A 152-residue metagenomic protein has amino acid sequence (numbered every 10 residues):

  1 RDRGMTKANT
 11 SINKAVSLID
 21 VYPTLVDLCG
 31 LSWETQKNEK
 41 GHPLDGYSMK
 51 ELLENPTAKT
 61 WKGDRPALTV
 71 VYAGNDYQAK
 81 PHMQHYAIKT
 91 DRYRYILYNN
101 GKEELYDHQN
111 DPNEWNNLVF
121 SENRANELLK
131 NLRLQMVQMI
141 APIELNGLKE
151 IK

Functional and structural regions predicted by a protein language model:
R1: Short beta-strand-to-turn element immediately C-terminal to the catalytic PLP-Schiff-base lysine in fold type I
G4-K7, K14, I19-Y22, D27-E104 (+3 more regions): C-terminal cap/loop subdomain of S1 sulfatases and analogous C-terminal strand-loop tails that border
N117-F120: Phosphate-coordinating loops and pocket residues in cytosolic domains that bind phosphorylated ligands
N123-L128: C-terminal structured subdomain/cap of oxidoreductase catalytic cores
L132-M136: Short amphipathic alpha-helical coiled-coil/interface segments
